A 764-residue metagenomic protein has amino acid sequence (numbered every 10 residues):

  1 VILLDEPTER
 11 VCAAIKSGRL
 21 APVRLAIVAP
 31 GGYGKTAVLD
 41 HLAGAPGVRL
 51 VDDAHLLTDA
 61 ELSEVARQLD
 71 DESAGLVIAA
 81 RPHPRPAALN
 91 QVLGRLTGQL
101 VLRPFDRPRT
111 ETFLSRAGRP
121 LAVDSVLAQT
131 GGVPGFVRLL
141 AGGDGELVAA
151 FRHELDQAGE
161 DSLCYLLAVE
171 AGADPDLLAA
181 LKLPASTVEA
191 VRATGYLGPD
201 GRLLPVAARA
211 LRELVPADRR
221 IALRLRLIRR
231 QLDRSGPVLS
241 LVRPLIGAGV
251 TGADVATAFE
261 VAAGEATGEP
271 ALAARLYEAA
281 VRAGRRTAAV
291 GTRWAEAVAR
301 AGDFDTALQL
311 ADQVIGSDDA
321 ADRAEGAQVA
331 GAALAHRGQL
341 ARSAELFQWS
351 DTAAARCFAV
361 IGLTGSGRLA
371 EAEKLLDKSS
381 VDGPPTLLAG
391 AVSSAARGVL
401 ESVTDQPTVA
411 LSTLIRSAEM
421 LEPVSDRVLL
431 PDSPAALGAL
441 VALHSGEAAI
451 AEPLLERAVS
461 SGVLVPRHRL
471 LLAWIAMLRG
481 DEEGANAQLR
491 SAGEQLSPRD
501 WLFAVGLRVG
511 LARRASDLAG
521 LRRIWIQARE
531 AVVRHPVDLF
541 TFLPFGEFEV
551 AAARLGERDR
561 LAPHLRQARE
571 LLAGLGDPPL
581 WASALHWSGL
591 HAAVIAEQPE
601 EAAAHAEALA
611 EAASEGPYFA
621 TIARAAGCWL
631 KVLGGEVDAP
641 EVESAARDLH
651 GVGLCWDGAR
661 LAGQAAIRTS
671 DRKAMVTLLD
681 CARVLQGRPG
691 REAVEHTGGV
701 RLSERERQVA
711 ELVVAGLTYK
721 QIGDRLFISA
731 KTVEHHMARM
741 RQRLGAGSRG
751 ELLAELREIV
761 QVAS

Functional and structural regions predicted by a protein language model:
R24, R220-A301, L310, A639-L661: Extended alpha-helical scaffolding segments used for macromolecular assembly and cargo binding
T36-V38, D144-F151, E170-P175, L183-R229 (+2 more regions): Short capping/hinge segments at domain boundaries that bridge a core fold to an adjacent linker or tail
A37, E64-A122: Alpha-helical sensor/transducer elements of the RecA-like P-loop NTPase core
G94, L102-R138, C164, R226 (+1 more regions): Amphipathic alpha-helical segments of the small helical/lid subdomains adjacent to P-loop NTPase cores
T112, R119-H153, S186, A190 (+2 more regions): Amphipathic alpha-helical "lid/sensor" segments that cap RecA-like P-loop NTPase cores
D161, A173, P199, G236-L239 (+17 more regions): Alpha-solenoid helical repeat architecture
V281-R282, D312-G316, A344, Q348-T352 (+10 more regions): Amphipathic alpha-helical segments of tetratricopeptide repeats
R691-S764: Helix-turn-helix DNA-binding segment
